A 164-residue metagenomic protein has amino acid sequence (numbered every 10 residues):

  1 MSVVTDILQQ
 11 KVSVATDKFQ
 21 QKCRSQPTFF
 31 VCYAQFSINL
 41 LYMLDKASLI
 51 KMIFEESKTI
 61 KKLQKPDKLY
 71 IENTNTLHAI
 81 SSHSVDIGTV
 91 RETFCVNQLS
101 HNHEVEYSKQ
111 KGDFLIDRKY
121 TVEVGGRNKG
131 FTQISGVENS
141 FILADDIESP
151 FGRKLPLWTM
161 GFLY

Functional and structural regions predicted by a protein language model:
M1, Q9, Q20, R24-K111: Accessory nucleic acid-recognition modules appended to NTPase machines
I71, T121-E123, I142: Short hydrophobic-aromatic micro-motifs
D86-V90, R127-G136, P150-G152: Active-site-adjacent loop/helix micro-motif of nuclease/hydrolase catalytic cores
L99, F114-G130: Conserved catalytic cores of phosphodiester-cleaving nucleases, focusing on short active-site segments
K109, G125, L143-I147: Residues at the C-termini of beta-strands that transition into short coil/loop
D117, S140-P150: Nucleic-acid nuclease catalytic cores
E148-Y164: Domain-level recognition of nuclease-like catalytic cores that cleave nucleotide substrates
